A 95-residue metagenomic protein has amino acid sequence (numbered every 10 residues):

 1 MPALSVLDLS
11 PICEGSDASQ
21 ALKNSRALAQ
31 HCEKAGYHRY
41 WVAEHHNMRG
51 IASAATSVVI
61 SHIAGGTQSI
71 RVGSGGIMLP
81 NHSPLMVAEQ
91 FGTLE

Functional and structural regions predicted by a protein language model:
M1-V72: N-terminal beta1-alpha1-beta2 module of alpha/beta enzyme domains
Q20-N24, P80-T93: Glycine-rich anion/phosphate-binding loops
V59-S61, F91-E95: A short, terminal or domain-edge coil/loop segment
G73-N81: The substrate-binding groove and active-site-proximal loops of carbohydrate-active enzymes, especially glycoside
